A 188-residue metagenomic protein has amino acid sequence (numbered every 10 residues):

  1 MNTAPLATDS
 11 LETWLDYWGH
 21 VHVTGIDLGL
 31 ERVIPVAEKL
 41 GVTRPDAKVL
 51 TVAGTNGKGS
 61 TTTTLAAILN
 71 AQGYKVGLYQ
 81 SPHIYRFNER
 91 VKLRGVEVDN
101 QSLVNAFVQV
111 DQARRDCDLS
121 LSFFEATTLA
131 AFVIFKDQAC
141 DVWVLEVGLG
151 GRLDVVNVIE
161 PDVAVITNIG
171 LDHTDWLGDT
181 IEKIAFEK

Functional and structural regions predicted by a protein language model:
M1-T8: Polybasic, low-complexity association/targeting segments
L6, T13, T24-I26, L30-P45 (+3 more regions): ATP-dependent carboxylate-amine ligase catalytic core
K48, V52, S60-G77: A conserved segment at the C-terminal end of the G1
V163-G170: Conserved beta-strand/loop subsegment of P-loop NTPase cores
